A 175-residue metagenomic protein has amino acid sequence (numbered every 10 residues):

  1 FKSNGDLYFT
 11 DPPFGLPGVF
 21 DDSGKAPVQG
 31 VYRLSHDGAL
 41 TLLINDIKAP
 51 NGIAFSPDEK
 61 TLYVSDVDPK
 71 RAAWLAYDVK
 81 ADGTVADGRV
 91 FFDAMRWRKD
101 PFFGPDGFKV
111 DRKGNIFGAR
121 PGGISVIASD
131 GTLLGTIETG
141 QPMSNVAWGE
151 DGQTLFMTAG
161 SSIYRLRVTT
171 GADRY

Functional and structural regions predicted by a protein language model:
F1-L7, F14-G15, K25-G30, L40-T61 (+2 more regions): Beta-rich, blade/repeat-based domains predominating in secreted/periplasmic proteins but also intracellular
P12-F14, V67-P69, V79, P121 (+2 more regions): Short loop/turn segments immediately following the C-termini of beta-strands
G24-Q29, R71-A73, V85: A detector of repeated loop/turn-to-beta-strand junctions in beta-rich toroidal repeat architectures
Q29-Y32, A73-L75, G123-S125, S162: A short loop-to-beta-strand structural motif that recurs across blades of beta-propeller domains
H36-G38, A81, D130-T132, T170: Short coil turn/linker residues within repeat-based beta-strand modules
T41-N45, T84-D93, G135-T139, Y175: Beta-propeller fold detector
A76-V85, R167-Y175: Short loop/turn segments immediately following beta-strands, especially the blade-tip and inter-blade linker loops
N145-Y175: Blade-level signature of beta-propeller repeat domains, shared across WD40, Kelch, NHL, RCC1 and BNR/Asp-box propellers
